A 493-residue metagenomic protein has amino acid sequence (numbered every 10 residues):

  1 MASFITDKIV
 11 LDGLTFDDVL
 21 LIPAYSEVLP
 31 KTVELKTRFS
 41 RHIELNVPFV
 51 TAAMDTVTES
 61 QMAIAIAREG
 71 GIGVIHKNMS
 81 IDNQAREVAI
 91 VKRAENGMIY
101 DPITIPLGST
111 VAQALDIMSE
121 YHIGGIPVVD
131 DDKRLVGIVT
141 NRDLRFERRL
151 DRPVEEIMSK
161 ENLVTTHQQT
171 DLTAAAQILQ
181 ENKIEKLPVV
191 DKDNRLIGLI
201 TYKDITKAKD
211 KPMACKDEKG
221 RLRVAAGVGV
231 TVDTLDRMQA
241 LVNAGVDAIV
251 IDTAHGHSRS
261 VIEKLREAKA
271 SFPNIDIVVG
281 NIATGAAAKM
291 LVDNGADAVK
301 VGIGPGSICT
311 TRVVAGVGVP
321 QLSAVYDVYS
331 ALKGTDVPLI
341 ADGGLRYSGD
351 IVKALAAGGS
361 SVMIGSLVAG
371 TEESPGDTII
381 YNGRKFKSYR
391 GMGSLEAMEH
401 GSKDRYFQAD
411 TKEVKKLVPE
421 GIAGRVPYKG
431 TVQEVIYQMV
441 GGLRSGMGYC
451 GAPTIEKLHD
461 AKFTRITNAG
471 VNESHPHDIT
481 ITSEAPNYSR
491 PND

Functional and structural regions predicted by a protein language model:
M1-Y25, I105-P106, H167, G227 (+2 more regions): Alpha/beta catalytic cores of nucleotide-metabolism and tRNA/nucleoside-modifying enzymes
L29, V33-L45, A52-M54, N83-Y121 (+6 more regions): Bateman/CBS regulatory modules and CBS-like beta-alpha motifs in cytosolic regions of diverse proteins
K31, S80-A89, E147-D151, R195-C215 (+5 more regions): Active-site-adjacent beta->alpha loops and helix N-cap segments on the catalytic face of soluble alpha/beta enzymes
E44-T51, G97-P102, D217-G227, A268-A283 (+2 more regions): Short beta-strand/loop segments at the ligand-binding rim of alpha/beta enzyme cores
Q61-I64, D236-A244, I277, A283-V301 (+2 more regions): Catalytic cores of alpha/beta
R68-N83, V246-S258, D297-A315, L345-I379: Glycine-rich phosphate-binding active-site loops on the catalytic face of alpha/beta enzymes
V74-N78, T104-I105, G125-P127, T165-T166 (+6 more regions): Catalytic beta/alpha-barrel core
I75-S80, I123, P127, L135-L150 (+4 more regions): Short beta->alpha transition motifs characteristic of CBS
